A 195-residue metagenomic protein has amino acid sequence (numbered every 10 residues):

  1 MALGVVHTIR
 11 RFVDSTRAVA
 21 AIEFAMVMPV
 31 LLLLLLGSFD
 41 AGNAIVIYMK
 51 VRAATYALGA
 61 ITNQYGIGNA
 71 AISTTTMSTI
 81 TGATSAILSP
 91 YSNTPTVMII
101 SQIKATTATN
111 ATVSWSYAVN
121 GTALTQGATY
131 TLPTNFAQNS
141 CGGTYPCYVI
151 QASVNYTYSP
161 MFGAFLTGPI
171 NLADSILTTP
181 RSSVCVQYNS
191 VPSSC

Functional and structural regions predicted by a protein language model:
A2-A86, I99-S101: Alpha-helical assembly-interface signal, strongest on the long, hydrophobic N-terminal helix that forms
L34, A53, A70, A108 (+2 more regions): Residues in flexible loops and secondary-structure boundaries
L58, Y65, P160-M161, S183: Generic hydrophobic alpha-helical segments
L88-Y91: Amphipathic, coiled-coil-like alpha-helical scaffolding segments used for oligomerization/assembly
N93-V97, S101-P180, V186-S194: Intrinsically disordered, low-complexity regions enriched in Pro/Ser/Thr/Gly and acidic residues
